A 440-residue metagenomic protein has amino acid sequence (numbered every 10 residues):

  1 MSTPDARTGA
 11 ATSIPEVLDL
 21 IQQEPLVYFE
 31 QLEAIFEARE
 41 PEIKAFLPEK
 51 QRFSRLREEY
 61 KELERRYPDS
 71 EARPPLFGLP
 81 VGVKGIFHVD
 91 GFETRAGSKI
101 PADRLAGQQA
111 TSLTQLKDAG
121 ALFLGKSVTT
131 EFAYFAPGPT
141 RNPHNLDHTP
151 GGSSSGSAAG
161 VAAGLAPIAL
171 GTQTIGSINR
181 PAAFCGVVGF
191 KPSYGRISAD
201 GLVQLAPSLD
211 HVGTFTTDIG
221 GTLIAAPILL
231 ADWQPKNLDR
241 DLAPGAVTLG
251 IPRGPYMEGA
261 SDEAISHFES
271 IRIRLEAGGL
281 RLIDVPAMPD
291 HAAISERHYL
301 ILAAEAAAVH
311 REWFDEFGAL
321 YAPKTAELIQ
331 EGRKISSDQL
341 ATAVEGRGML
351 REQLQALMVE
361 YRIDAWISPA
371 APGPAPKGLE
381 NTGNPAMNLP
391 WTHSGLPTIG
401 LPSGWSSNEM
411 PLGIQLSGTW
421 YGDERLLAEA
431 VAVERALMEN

Functional and structural regions predicted by a protein language model:
M1-A102, A133-Y134, A375: Short, well-ordered alpha-helical
P4-Q22, H211, I228-R297: Gly/Ser-rich, acidic/histidine-flanked active-site/gating loops
P4-T8, P75-A96, A246, L300-R351 (+2 more regions): Short helix-loop capping/hinge segments that flank enzyme active sites or metal/cofactor-binding pockets
E24-E30, K61, E263-P286, R311-E316 (+2 more regions): Acyltransferase
D69-L79, R240-V247, I367: Flexible, low-complexity linker/loop segments at domain and module junctions
L76-H211, G254, P369-T382: Short glycine/serine-rich loop/turn segments
G78, K84, D118, L229 (+1 more regions): Glycine-rich, small-residue loops and helix-cap segments that act as flexible hinges at active-site edges
A163, I168, T172-P255, E269-R274 (+2 more regions): Structural helix-boundary/capping segments
